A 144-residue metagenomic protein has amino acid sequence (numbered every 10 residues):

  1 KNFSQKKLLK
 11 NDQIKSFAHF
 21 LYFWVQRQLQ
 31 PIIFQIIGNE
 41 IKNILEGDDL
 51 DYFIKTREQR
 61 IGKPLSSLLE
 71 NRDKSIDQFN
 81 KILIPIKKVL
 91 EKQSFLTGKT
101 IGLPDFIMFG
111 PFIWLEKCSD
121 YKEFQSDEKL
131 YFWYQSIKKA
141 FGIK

Functional and structural regions predicted by a protein language model:
K1, H19-Y22, N80-L83, K87 (+2 more regions): Non-transmembrane alpha-helical segments in soluble domains of secreted/periplasmic/extracellular proteins
K1, K15, Q26, R72 (+3 more regions): A structural signal for well-ordered alpha-helical scaffolds and beta->alpha junctions
K1-Y52: GST-like domain detector, emphasizing the conserved glutathione-binding G-site in the N-terminal thioredoxin-like
K6-K7, I33, E70, E91-G98: Short helix-to-loop capping/linker segments positioned immediately adjacent to catalytic or ligand/cofactor-binding
W24, Q28, Q35, N39 (+5 more regions): Short hydrophobic alpha-helical module
R57-S94: A mid-sequence, solvent-exposed acidic-amphipathic segment
L96-K117: GST superfamily/GST-like fold recognition
F112-K144: Long, positively charged, glycine-interspersed low-complexity recognition regions
